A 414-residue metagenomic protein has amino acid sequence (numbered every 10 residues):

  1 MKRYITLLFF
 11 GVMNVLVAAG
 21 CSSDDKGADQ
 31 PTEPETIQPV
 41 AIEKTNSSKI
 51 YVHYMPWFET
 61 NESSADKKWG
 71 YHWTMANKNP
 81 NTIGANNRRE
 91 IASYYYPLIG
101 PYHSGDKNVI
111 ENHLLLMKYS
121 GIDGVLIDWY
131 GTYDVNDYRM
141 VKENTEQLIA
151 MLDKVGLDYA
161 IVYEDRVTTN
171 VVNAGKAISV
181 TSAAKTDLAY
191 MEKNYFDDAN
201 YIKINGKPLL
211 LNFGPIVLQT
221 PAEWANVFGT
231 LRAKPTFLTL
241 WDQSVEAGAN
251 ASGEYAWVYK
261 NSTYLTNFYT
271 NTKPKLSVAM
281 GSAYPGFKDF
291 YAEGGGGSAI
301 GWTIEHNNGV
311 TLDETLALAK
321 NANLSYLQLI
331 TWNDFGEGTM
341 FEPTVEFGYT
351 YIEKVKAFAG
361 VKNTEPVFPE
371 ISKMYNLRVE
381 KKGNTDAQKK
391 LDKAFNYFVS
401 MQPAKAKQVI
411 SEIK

Functional and structural regions predicted by a protein language model:
M1-F9: Bacterial N-terminal signal peptides that target proteins for export
V12-V15: Alpha-helical transmembrane segments
V17-G20: C-terminal motif of bacterial Sec signal peptides marking the signal peptidase cleavage site
S22-D25: Bacterial signal peptide processing site
Q30-K414: Glycan-processing catalytic domains of CAZymes
